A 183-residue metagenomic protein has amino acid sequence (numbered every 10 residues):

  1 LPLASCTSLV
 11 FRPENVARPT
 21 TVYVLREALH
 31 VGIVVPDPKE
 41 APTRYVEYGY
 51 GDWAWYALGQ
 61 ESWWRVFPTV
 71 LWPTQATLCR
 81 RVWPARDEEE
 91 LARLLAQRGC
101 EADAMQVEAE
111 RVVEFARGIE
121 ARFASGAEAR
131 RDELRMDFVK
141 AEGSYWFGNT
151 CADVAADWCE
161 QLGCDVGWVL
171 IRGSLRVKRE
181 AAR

Functional and structural regions predicted by a protein language model:
R12-P13, R122-R183: Activation targets extended, charge/polar-rich intrinsically disordered C-terminal tails
V16-A104: Glycine-rich catalytic cores of cysteine/serine-nucleophile enzymes that process amide/ester linkages in cell-envelope
T69-W72, Q106-E110, Y145-T150: Soluble non-cytosolic domains of exported or imported proteins
V82-A92, E120-D132: A structural motif
R98-E108, D137-W146: Second-shell loop/turn segments in exported
G99-E101, A116-A124: Acidic/polar, low-complexity extended loops/arms that serve as protein-protein interfaces in large oligomeric shells
